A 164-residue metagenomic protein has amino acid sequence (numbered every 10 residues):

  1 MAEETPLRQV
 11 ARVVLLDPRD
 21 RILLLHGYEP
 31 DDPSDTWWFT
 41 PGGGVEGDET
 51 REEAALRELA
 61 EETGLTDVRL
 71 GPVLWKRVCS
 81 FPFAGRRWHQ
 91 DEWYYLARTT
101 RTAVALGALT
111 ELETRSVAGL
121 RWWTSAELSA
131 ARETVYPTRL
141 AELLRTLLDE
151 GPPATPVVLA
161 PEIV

Functional and structural regions predicted by a protein language model:
M1-E3, P82-A84, A108-L109: Short, P/G- and charge-enriched loop/turn segments at secondary-structure junctions
M1-F39, E52, D67: N-terminal strand-loop-strand
T5-L7, S34-W37, R86-D91, L112-V117: A generic structural micro-feature
D17-D20, Y28, R98-A103, S125-E127: Short loop segments at secondary-structure junctions
L24, Y94-L96, W122: Conserved hydrophobic/aromatic beta-strand scaffold that supports enzyme active sites
D35-W37, R101-V164: Nudix hydrolase/Nudix homology domain
T40-V73: The catalytic Nudix box helix
G64-A105: Active-site segment of metal-dependent pyrophosphate-handling enzymes, primarily the Nudix hydrolase catalytic core
